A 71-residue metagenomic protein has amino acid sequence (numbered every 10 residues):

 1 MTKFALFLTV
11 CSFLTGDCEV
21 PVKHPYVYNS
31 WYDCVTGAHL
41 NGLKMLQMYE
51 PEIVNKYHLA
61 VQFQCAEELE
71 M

Functional and structural regions predicted by a protein language model:
M1-V22: Short aromatic-glycine-(Arg/Gly/Cys) micro-motifs in beta-strand/loop hairpins
C11, C34, C65: Short cysteine clusters
E19-D33: A short, exposed loop/beta-hairpin motif centered on an aromatic-Gly-Thr core
S30-D33, G37-G42: Short, well-ordered alpha-helical segments
L40-M71: Short, mixed-charge low-complexity intrinsically disordered segments
